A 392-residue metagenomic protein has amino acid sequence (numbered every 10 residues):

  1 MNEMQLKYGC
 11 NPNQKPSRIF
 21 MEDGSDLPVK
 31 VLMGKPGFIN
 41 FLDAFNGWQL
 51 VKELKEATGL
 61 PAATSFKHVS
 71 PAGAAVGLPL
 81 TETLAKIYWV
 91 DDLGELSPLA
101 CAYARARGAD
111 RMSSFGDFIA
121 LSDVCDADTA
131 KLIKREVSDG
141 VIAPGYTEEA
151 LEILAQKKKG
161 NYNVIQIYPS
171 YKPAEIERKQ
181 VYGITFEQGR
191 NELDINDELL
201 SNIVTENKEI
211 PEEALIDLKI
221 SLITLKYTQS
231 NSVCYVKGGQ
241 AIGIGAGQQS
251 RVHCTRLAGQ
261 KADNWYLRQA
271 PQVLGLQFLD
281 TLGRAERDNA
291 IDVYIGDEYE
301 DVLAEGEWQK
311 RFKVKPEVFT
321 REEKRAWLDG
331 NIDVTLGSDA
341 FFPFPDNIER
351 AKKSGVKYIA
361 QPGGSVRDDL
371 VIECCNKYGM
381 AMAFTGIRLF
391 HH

Functional and structural regions predicted by a protein language model:
M1-L199, A214-S232: Active-site loops and adjacent core secondary-structure elements that bind or stabilize anionic groups
E53, Y227, N264-R268, K353 (+1 more regions): Conserved helix-loop functional segments at active or binding sites
A57-S65, V164-I167, S230-K237, L267-F278 (+1 more regions): Flexible, glycine/charged-enriched surface loops at secondary-structure junctions
P61-A62, K67-A72, V76-L78, S232 (+4 more regions): Glycine-rich phosphate/pyrophosphate-binding loops and their adjacent beta-strand/loop elements at enzyme active sites
S70, C125, K237-Q240, Q248 (+2 more regions): Active-site-proximal loop/turn and secondary-structure-junction residues that shape catalytic pockets, frequently
A72-M112, I242-F341: Glycine- and Gly-Pro-enriched alpha-helical subdomains that act as flexible, kink-prone "lid/hinge" or packing modules
D117, L121-S122, R135-I165, S170-K172 (+5 more regions): C-terminal binding/interaction regions
E175-I210, R268-V293: Substrate-contacting helices/loops that form the catalytic groove of nucleic-acid and nucleotide-polymer processing
